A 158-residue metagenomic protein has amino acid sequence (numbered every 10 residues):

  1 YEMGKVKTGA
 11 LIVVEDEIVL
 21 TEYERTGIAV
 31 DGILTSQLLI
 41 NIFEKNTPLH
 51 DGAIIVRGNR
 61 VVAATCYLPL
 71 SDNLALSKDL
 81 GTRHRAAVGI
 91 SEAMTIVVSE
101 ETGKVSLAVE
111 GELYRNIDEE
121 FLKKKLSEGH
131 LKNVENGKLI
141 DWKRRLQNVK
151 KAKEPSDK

Functional and structural regions predicted by a protein language model:
Y1-K158: Divalent-cation
